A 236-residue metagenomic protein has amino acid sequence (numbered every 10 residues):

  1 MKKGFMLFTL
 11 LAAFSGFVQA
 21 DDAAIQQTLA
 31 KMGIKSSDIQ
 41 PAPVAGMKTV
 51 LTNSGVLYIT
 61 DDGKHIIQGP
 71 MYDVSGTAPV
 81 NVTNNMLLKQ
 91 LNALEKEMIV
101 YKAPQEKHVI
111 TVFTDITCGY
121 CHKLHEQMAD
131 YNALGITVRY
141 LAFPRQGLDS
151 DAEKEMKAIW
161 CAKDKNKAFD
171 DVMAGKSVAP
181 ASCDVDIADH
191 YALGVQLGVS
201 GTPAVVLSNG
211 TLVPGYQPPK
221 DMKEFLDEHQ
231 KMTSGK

Functional and structural regions predicted by a protein language model:
K2-T9: Sec-dependent signal peptide recognition, specifically the positively charged N-region followed immediately by
A13-F17: N-terminal signal peptide c-region/cleavage motif recognized by signal peptidases
Q19-K35: Short, non-transmembrane alpha-helical segments in secretory-pathway proteins
I34, A45-M47, S54, K96 (+2 more regions): Extracytoplasmic
S37-D38, M47-L51, G55-Y58, D62-V74 (+1 more regions): Thiol/selenol-based redox catalytic cores and closely related redox-interacting motifs
D38-P41, Y140: A structural preference for short, hydrophobic beta-strand core positions in alpha/beta folds
G76-I99: N-terminal "domain-start" segment that seeds a small globular fold
E97, Y101, H108-I116, Y120-S182 (+2 more regions): Structural alpha/beta surface segment adjacent to cysteine/selenocysteine redox centers across thiol/disulfide enzymes
